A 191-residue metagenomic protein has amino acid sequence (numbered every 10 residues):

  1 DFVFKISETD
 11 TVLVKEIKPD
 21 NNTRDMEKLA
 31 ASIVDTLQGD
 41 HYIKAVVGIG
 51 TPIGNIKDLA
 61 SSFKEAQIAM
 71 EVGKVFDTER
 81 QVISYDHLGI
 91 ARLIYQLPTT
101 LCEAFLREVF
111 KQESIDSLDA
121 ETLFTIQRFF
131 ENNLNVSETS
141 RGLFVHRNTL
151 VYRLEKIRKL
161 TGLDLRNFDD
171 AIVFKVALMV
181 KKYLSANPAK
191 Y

Functional and structural regions predicted by a protein language model:
D1-Y191: Cytosolic nucleotide-utilizing catalytic cores of signal-transduction proteins
